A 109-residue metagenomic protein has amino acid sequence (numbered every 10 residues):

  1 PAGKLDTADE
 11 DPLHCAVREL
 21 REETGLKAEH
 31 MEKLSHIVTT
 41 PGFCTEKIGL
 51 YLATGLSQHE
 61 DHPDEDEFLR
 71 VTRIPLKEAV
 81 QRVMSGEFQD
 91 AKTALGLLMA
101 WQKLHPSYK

Functional and structural regions predicted by a protein language model:
P1, K33, P41-C44, G49 (+1 more regions): Nudix hydrolase/Nudix homology domain
P1-R18, S35, L56: Conserved Nudix-box catalytic region and its N-terminal flanking loop in Nudix hydrolases and closely related
G25-L26, F88: Helix N-cap/coil-helix junction residues
K27-L34: A short coil-to-beta-strand element that immediately follows conserved catalytic motifs
S57-H59, S107: Short helix-loop capping/hinge motifs at secondary-structure junctions, enriched in acidic/polar residues
